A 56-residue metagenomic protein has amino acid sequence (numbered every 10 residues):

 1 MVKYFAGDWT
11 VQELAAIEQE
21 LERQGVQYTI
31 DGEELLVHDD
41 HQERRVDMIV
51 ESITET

Functional and structural regions predicted by a protein language model:
M1-G7: Short glycine-/aliphatic-rich beta-strand segments at the starts of folded cytosolic domains
D8-Q24: Short amphipathic alpha-helix segments
W9-T10, H41-E43: Residues that cap or initiate secondary-structure elements
V26-E33: Short, well-structured beta-strand/strand-turn elements
E33-D40: A generic structural motif
Q42-T56: Charge-rich, low-aromatic oligomerization/scaffolding segments with amphipathic character
